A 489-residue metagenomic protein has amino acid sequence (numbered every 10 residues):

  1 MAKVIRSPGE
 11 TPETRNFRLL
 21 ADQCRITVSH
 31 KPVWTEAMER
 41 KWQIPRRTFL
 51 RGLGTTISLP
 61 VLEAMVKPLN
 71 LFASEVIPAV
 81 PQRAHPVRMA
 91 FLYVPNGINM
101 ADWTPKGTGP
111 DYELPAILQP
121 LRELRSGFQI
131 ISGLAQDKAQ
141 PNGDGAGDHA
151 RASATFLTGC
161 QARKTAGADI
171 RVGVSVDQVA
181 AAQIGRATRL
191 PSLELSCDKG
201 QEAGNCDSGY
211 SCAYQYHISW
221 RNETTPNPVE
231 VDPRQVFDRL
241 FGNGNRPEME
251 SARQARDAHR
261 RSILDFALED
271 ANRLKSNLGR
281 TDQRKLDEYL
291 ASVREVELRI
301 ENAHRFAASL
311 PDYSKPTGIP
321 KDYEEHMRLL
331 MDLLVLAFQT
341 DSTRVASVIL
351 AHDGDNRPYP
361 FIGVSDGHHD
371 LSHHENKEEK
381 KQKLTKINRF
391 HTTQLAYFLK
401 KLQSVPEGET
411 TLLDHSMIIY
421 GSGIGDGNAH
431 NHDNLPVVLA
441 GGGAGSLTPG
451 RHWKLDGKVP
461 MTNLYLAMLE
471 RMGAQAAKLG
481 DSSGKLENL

Functional and structural regions predicted by a protein language model:
A2-S7, T11, F17-I44: N-terminal secretory signal peptides
R15-N16, R51: Short, low-complexity, intrinsically disordered N-terminal segments
V28-L489: Ligand-binding pockets and gating/stacking loops
